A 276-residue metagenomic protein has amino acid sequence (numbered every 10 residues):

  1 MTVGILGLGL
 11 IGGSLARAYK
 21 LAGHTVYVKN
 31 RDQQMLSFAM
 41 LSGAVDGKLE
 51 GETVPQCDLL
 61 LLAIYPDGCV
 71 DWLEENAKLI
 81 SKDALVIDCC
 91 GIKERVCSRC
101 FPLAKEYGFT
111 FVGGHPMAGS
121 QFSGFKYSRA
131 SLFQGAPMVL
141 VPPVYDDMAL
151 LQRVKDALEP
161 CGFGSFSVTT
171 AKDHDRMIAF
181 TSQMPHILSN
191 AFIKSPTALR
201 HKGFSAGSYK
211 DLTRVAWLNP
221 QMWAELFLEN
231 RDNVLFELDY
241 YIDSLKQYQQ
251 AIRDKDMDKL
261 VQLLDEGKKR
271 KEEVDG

Functional and structural regions predicted by a protein language model:
M1-G51, P55: NAD(P)+-binding Rossmann beta1-loop-alpha1 motif at the extreme N-terminus of oxidoreductases
H24, A44, F109, F163-G164: Short phosphate-binding/catalytic loops that engage adenosine nucleotides
R31, I64, C89: Short beta->alpha hinge that forms the Motif I/post-I loop of the SAM-binding pocket
P55-Q56, G135: Alpha-helix C-terminal capping/helix-to-coil transition sites in glycosyltransferase folds
L60-L61, I87: N-terminal Rossmann-like NAD(P) cofactor-binding module of classical short-chain dehydrogenase/reductase
E74-K126: Rossmann-like NAD(P)(H) cofactor-binding subdomain of soluble oxidoreductases
A130-R214: Internal alpha-helical scaffold of NAD(P)-dependent oxidoreductase catalytic cores
R200-R270: Interdomain hinge/lid region at the active-site interface of Rossmann-like NAD(P)-dependent oxidoreductases
